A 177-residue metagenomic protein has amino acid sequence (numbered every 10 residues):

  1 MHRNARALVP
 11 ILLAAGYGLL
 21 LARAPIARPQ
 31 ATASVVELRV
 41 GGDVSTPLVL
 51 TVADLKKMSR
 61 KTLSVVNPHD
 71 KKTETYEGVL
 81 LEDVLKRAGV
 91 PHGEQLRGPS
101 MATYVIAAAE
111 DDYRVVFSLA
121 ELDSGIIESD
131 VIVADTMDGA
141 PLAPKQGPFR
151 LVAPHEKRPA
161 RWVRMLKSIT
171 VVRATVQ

Functional and structural regions predicted by a protein language model:
M1-A15: Bacterial N-terminal signal peptides that target proteins for export
A15-P25: C-terminal segment of classical bacterial N-terminal signal peptides
R23-Q177: N-terminal intrinsically disordered, low-complexity segments enriched in P/E/S/T
